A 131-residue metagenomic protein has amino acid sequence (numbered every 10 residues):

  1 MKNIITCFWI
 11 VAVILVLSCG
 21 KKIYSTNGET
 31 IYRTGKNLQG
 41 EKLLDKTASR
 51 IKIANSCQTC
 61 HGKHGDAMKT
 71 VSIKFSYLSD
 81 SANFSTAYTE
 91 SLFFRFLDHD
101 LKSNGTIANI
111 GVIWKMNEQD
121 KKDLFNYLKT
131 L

Functional and structural regions predicted by a protein language model:
K2-I10: Sec-dependent signal peptide recognition, specifically the positively charged N-region followed immediately by
F8, G20, Q58-H61: Secreted/luminal cysteine- and crosslink-motif detector
V11-S18: Hydrophobic h-region of N-terminal signal peptides that target proteins for export in Gram-negative bacteria
C19-I51: Electrostatic cytochrome c docking/interface patches
N27, S91-S103, N109-L131: C-terminal capping alpha-helices of c-type cytochrome domains
R33-K36, T59-D66, D98, K129-T130: Detector for the c-type heme attachment site
L38-K42, D66-M68, T106, T130-L131: Inter-heme linker and motif-flanking segments adjacent to c-type heme-binding CXXCH motifs in c-type cytochromes
E41-L92, I113: Gly/Gly-Pro-rich "capping" loops immediately C-terminal to redox-active cysteine motifs in periplasmic/lumenal
